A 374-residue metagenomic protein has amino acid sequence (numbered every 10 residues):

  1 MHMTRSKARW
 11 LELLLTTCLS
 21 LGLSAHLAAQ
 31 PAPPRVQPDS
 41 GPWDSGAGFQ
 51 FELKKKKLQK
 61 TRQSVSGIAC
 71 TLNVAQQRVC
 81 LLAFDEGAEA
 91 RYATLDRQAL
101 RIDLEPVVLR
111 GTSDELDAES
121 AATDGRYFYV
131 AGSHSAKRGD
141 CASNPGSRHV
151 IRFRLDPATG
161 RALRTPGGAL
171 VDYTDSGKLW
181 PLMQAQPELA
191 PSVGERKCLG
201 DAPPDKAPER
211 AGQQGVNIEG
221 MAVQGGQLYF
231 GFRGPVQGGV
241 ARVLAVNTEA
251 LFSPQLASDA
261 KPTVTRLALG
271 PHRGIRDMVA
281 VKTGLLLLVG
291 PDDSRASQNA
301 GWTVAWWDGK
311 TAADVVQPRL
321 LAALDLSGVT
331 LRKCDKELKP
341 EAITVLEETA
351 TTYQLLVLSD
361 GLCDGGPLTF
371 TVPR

Functional and structural regions predicted by a protein language model:
M1-H2, L14-L15, G301: A detector of low-complexity, intrinsically disordered, Ser/Thr/Gly/Pro/Ala-rich segments
M1-R9: N-terminal secretory signal peptides that target proteins for export/translocation
R5, T17-C18, V372: N-terminal compositionally biased, intrinsically disordered segments and leader/signal-like regions
E12-S24: Bacterial N-terminal signal peptides
Q30-R374: Sequence/structural signature of beta-propeller domains
